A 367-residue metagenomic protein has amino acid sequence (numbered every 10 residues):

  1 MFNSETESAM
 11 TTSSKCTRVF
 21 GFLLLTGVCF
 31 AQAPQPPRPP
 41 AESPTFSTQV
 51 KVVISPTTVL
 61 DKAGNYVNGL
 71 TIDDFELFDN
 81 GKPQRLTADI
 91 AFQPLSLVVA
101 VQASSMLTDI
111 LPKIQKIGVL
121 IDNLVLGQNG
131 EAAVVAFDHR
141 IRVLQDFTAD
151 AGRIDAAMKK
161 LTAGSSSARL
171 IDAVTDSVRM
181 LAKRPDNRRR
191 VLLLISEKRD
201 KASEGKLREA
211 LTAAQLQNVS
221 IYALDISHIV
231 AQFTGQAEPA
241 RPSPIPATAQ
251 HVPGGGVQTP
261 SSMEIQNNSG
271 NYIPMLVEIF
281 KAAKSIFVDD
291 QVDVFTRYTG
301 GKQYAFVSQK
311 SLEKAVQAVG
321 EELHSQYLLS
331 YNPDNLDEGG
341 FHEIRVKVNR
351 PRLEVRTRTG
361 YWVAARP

Functional and structural regions predicted by a protein language model:
S4-L23: Bacterial N-terminal signal peptides that target proteins for export
L23-A31: Hydrophobic h-region of N-terminal signal peptides that target proteins for export in Gram-negative bacteria
A31-P367: Scaffold/interface architecture of coatomer-like assemblies
